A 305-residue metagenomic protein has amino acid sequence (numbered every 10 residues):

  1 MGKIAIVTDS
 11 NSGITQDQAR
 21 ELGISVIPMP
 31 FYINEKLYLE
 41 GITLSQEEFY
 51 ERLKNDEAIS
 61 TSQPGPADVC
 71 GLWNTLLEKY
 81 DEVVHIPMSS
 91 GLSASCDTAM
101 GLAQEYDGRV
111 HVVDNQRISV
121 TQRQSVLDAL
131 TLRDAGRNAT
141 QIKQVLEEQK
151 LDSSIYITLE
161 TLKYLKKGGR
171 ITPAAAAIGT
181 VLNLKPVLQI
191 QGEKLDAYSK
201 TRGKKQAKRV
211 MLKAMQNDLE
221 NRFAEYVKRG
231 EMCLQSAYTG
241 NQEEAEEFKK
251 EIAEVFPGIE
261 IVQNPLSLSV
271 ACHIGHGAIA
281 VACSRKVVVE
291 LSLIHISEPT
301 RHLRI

Functional and structural regions predicted by a protein language model:
M1-I6, L77-K79: Long, low-complexity, intrinsically disordered polar/charged segments
K3, N11-S25, P30, E82 (+2 more regions): Mixed-charge interfacial surface used for oligomerization/domain docking and macromolecular partner engagement
A5-Q63, D68: N-terminal glycine-rich anion-binding loop in soluble enzyme alpha/beta folds
Y38, F49-Y50, Y80, H85 (+4 more regions): Aromatic side chains
D56-G91, D97-T98, K143, K150: Glycine-rich phosphate- or other oxyanion-binding loops that anchor nucleotides, phosphorylated ligands
I294-I305: Single conserved hydrophobic/aromatic residue that forms the stacking wall/gate of nucleotide- or nucleobase-binding
